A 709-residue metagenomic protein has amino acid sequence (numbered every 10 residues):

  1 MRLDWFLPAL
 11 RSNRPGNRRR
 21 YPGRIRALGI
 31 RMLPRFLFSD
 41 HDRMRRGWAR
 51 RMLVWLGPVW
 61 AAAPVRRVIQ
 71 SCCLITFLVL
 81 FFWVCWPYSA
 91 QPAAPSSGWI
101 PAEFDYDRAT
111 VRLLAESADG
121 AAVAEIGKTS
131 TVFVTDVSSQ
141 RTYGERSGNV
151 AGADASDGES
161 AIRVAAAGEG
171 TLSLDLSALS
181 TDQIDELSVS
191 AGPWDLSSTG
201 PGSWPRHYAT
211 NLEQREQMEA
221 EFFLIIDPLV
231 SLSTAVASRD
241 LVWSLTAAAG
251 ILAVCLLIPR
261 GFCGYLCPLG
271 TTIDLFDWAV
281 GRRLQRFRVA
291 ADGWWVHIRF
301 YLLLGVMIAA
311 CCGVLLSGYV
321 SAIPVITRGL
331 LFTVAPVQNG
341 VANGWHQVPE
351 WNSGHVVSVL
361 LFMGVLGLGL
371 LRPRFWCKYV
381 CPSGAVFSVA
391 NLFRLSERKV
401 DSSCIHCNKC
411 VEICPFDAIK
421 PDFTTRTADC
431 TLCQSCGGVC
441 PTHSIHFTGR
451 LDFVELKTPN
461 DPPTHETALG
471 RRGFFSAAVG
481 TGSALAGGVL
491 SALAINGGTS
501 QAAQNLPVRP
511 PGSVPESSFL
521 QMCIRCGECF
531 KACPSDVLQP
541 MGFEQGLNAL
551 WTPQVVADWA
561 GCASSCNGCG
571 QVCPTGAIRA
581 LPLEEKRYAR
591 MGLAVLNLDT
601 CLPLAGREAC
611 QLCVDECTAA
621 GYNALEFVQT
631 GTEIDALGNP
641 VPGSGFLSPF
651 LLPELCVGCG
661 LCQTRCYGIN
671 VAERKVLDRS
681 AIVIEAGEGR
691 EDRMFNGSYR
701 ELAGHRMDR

Functional and structural regions predicted by a protein language model:
R2-G144, G148-G152, D157, R163-A165 (+3 more regions): Non-ligating segments of multi-cofactor redox enzymes
